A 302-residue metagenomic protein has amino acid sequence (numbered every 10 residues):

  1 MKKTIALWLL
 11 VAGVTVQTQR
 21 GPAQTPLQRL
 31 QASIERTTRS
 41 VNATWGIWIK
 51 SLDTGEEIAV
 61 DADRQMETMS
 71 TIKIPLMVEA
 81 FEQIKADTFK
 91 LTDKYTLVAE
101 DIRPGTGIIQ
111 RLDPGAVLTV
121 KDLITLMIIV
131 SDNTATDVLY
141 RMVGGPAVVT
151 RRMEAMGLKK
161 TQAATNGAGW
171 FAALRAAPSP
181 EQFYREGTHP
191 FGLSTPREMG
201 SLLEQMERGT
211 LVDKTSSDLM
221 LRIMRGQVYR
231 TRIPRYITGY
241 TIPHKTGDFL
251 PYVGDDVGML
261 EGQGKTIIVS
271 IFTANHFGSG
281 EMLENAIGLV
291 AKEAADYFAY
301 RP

Functional and structural regions predicted by a protein language model:
M1-Q24: Bacterial Sec-dependent N-terminal signal peptides
Q19-R64: Beta-lactamase-like hydrolase cores
Q24-S40, R141-A147, F191, G200-T241 (+1 more regions): Structured C-terminal helix/loop/strand segments within mature extracytoplasmic catalytic/sensor domains
L52, L91-I108, V143-G144, G167-F171 (+1 more regions): Acidic helix-start/capping segments at beta-turn-to-alpha-helix junctions
G55, M66-Y95, V269: Active-site SXXK
V60-E67, G107-P114, D122-L126, T134-M142 (+3 more regions): Second-shell loop/turn segments in exported
E82-E100, T150, D213-S217: Short, well-structured active-site flanking segments
T119, I124, V130, D137-L203: Mid-domain, small-residue-enriched loop/turn segments at the edges of structured enzyme/sensor domains
